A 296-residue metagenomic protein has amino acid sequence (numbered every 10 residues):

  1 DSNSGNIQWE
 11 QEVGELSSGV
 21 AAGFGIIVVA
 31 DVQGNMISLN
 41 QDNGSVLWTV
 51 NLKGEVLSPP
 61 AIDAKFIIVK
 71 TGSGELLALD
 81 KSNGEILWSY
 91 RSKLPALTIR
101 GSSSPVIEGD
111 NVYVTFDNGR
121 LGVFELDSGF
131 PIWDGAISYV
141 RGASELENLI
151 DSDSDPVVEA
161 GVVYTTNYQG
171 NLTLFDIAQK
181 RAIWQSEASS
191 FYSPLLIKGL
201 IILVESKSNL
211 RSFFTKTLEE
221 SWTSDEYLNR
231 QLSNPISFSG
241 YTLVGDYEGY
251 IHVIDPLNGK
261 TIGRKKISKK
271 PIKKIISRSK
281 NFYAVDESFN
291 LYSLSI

Functional and structural regions predicted by a protein language model:
D1-S4, N40-G44, D80-G84, E125-G129 (+4 more regions): Short loop/turn segments that connect beta-strands within beta-propeller blades
I7-F24, V46-D63, I86-G109, W133-A160 (+3 more regions): Extracytoplasmic beta-rich repeat domains
F24, D31-V32, T71-G72, F116-D117 (+4 more regions): Structural signature of WD-repeat beta-propellers
I37, L77, G122, T173 (+3 more regions): WD40 beta-propeller blade core
F116, D127-S128, A136-I137, D155 (+2 more regions): Pro/Ala/Gly-rich low-complexity, hydrophilic intrinsically disordered segments
I197-T215, E219-V253: Loop/turn-rich, solvent-exposed surfaces of beta-rich toroidal or solenoidal domains
T217, Y241, D246-N290, I296: C-terminal closing repeat unit and adjoining cap/tail of repeat-based domains
